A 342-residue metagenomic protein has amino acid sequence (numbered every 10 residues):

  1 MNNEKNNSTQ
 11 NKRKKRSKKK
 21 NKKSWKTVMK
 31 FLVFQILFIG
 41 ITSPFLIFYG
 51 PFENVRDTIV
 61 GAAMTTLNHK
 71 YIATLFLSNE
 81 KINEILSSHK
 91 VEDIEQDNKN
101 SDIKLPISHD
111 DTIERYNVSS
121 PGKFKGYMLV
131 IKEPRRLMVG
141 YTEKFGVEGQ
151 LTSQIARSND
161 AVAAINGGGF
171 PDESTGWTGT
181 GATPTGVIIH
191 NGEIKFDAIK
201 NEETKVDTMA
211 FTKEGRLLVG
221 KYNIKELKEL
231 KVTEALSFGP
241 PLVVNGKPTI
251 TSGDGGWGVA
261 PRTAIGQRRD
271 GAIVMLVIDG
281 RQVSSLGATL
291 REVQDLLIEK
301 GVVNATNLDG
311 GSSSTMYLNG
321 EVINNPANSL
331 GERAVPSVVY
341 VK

Functional and structural regions predicted by a protein language model:
N2-K342: Gly/Ser/Thr/Pro-rich low-complexity, intrinsically disordered segments
